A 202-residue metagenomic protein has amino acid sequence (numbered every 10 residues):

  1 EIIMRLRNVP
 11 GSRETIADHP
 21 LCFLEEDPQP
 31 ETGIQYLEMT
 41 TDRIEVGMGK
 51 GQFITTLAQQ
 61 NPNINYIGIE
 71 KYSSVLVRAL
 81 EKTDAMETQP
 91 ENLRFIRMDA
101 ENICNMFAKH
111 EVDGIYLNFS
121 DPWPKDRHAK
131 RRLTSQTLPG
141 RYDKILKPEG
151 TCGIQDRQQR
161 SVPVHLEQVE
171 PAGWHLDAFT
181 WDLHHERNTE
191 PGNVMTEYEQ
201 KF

Functional and structural regions predicted by a protein language model:
I2-D42, Q52-Q59: S-adenosyl-L-methionine
V46-G49: Class I SAM-dependent methyltransferase "Motif I" SAM/SAH-binding loop
Y72: Conserved SAM/SAH-binding beta-strand->alpha-helix loop
V77-K82, V164: Short alpha-helix adjacent to the SAM-binding motif of class I
E81-K109: S-adenosyl-L-methionine
T134-P148: A short glycine-rich, Lys/Arg-flanked "PGG" loop and its adjoining helix->strand segment in the class I
E149-D156: Conserved beta-strand signature within the Rossmann-like core of class I S-adenosyl-L-methionine
A172-F202: Class I S-adenosyl-L-methionine
